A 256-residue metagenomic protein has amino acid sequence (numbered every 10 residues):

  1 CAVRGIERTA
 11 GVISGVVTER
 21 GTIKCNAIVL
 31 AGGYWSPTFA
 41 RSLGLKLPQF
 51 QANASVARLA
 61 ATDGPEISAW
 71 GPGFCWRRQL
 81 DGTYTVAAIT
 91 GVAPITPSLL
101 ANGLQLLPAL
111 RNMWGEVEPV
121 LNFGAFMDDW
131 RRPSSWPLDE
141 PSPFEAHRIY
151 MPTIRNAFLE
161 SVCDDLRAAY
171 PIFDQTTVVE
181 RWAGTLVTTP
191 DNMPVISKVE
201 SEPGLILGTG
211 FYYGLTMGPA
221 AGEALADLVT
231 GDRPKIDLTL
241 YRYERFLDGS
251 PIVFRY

Functional and structural regions predicted by a protein language model:
C1-V3: A conserved beta-strand/loop element that lines the FAD pocket in flavoprotein oxidoreductases
I6, G184-T188: A short beta-turn/loop motif at secondary-structure boundaries
I6-R131, E145-T153, S161-D174, V253-Y256: Flavin-dependent oxidoreductases
K46-Q49, Q175, D232-T239: A short alpha-helix-loop-beta-strand transition element characteristic of N-terminal alpha/beta dinucleotide-binding
L138-F144: Short, basic/glycine-rich phosphate-binding loops at helix/coil junctions that contact nucleotide phosphates
T176-T185: Short catalytic/ligand-gating loop segments at beta-alpha or beta-beta junctions within enzyme catalytic domains
W182, D191-Y256: C-terminal lid/capping helical subdomain adjacent to the catalytic/cofactor pocket in oxidative enzymes
